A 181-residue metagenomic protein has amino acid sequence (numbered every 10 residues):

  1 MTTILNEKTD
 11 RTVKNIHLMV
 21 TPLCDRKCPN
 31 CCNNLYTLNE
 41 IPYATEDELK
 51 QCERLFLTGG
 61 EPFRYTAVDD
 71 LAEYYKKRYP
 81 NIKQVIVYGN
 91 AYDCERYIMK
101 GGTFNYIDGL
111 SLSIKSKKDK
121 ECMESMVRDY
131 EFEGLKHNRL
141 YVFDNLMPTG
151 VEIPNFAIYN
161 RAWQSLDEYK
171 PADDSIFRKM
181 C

Functional and structural regions predicted by a protein language model:
M1-L18, F156-C181: N-terminal [4Fe-4S]-dependent radical SAM core
I4-Y43: Canonical Radical SAM [4Fe-4S] cluster-binding loop centered on the CxxxCxxC motif and its immediate flanking residues
T9-N15, P62-D70: Short low-complexity stretches enriched in small and charged residues
C32-E40, C52-Y65, N81-R96, Y106-Y141: Core AdoMet radical
T45-K50, E73-R78, G101-T103: Leucine-rich repeat
L49, M123-M126, L135, L166-Y169 (+1 more regions): Extended hydrophobic/Leu-rich segments
V68-A72, C94-T103: Distinct, well-ordered alpha-helical segments
L112, K117, E131-P171: Conserved strand-turn element in the central/C-terminal portion of the radical SAM core barrel that lines
